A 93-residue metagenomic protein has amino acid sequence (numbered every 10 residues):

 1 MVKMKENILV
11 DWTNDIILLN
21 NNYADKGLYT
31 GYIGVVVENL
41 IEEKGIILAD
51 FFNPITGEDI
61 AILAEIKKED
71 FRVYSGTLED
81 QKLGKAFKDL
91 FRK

Functional and structural regions predicted by a protein language model:
V2-D70: Basic/aromatic-rich interaction segments and small domains that mediate binding to polyanionic partners
Y74-K93: Long, low-complexity intrinsically disordered regions
